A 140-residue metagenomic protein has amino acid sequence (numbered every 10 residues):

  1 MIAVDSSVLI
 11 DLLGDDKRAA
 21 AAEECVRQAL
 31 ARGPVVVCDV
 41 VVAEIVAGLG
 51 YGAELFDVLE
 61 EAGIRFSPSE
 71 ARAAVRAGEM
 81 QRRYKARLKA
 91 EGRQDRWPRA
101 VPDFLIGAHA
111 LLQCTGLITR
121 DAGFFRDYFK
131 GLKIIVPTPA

Functional and structural regions predicted by a protein language model:
M1, G107-A140: Acidic, PIN/NYN-like endoribonuclease modules and their adjacent C-terminal/linker elements
M1-V37, V46-I64: Short, well-structured N-terminal submotif of metal-dependent ribonuclease cores
V4-D5, V37-C38, P98-A100, D121 (+1 more regions): Histidine- and aromatic-rich ligand-binding microenvironments
V8, V41, A73, I106 (+1 more regions): Alpha-helix capping/helix-boundary segments
D15-D16, G48, M80, Y128-L132: Residue-level signal for well-ordered alpha-helical positions
V40, G50, S69-R72: Short beta->alpha linker loops
G52-F56, Y84-A86, I134-T138: Short, hinge-like loop/turn segments at secondary-structure boundaries
R65-G116, R120: Active-site neighborhoods of divalent-metal-dependent phosphate/nucleic-acid chemistry enzymes
